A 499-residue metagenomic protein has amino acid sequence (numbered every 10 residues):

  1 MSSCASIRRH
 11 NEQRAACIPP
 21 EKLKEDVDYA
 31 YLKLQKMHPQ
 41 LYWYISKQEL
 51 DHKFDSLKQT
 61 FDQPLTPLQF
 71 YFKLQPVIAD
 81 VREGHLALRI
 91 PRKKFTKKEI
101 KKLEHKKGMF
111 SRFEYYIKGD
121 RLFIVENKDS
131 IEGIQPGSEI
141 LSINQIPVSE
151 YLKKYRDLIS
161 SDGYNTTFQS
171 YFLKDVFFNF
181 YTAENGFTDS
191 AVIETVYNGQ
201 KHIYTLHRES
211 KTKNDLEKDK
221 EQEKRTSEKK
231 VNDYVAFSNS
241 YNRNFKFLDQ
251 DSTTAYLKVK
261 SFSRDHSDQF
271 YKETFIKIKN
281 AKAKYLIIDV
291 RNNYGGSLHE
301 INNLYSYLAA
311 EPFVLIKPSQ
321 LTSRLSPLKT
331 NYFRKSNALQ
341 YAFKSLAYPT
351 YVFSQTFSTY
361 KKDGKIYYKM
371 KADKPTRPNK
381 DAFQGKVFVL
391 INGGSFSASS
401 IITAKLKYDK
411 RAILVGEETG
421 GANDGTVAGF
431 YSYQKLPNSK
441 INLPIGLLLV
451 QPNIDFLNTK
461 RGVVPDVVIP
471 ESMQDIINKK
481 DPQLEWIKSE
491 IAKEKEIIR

Functional and structural regions predicted by a protein language model:
S3-L286, V290-Q320, F333, N423-L436 (+4 more regions): Flexible, low-complexity junctional segments that flank or bridge functional domains
S138, L298-I476, E490: Conserved acidic, small-residue-rich alpha-beta core segments centered on
